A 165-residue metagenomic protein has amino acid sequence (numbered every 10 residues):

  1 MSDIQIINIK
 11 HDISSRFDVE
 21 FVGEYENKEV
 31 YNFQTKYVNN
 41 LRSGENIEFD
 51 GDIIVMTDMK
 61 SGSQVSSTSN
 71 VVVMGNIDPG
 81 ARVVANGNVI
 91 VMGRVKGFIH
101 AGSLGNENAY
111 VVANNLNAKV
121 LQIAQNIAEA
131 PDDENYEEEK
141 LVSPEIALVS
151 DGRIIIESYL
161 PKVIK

Functional and structural regions predicted by a protein language model:
M1-T68, M74, G97-K165: Charge-rich, low-hydrophobicity low-complexity segments
N70-P79, V84: A mid-sequence, solvent-exposed acidic-amphipathic segment
